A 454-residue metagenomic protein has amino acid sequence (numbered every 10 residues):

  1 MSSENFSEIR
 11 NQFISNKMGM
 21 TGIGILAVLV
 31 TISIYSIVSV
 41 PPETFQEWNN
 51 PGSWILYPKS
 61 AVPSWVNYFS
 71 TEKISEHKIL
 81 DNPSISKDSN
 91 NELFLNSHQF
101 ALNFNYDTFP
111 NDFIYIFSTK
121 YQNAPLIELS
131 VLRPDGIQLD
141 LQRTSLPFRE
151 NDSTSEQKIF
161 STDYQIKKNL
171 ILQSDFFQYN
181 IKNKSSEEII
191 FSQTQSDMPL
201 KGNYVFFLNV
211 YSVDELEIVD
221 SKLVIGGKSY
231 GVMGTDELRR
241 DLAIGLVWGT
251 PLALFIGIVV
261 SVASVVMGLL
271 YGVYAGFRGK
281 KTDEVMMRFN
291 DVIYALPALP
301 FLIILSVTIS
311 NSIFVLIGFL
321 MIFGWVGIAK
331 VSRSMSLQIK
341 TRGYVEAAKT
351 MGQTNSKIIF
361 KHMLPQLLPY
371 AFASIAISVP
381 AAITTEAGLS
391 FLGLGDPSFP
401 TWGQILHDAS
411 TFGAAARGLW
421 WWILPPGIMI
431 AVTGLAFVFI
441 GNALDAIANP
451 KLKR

Functional and structural regions predicted by a protein language model:
M1-G257, S264, A409-G427, A431-V432 (+2 more regions): Gly/Trp-centered helix-boundary motif
T235-R454: Alpha-helical transmembrane segments of integral membrane proteins, especially multi-pass inner/plasma-membrane
